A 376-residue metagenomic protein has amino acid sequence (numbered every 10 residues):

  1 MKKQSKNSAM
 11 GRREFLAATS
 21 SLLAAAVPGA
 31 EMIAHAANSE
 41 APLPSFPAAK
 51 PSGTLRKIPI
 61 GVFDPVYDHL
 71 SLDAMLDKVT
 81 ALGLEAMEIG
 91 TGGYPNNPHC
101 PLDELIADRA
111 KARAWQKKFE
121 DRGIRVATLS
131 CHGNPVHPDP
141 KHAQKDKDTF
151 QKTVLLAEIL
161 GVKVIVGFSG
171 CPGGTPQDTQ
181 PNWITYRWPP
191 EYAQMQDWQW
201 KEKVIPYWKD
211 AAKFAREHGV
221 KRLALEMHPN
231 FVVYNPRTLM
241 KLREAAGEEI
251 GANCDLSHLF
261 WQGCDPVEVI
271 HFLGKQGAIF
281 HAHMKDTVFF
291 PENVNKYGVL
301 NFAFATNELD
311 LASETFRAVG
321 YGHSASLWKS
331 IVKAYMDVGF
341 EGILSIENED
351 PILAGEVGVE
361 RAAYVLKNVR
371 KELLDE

Functional and structural regions predicted by a protein language model:
M1-M10, H35: N-terminal secretory signal peptides
E14, A18-G29, F46, S52 (+4 more regions): Active-site acidic/histidine proton-transfer and metal-coordination neighborhood in alpha/beta enzyme cores
A30-G61, P65-D68, D77-K78: C-terminal segment of N-terminal export signals and the immediately downstream linker at the start of the mature
K57, A86-M87, L129, W188-G322: Acidic/histidine-rich catalytic cores of soluble enzymes
V62, V79, M87, F119 (+4 more regions): Conserved, mostly hydrophobic/aromatic
H69-V79, K145-V154, C264-F272, W328: Short, acidic/polar
M75-G93: Catalytic domains of carbohydrate-active enzymes, especially glycoside hydrolases
G90-A114: Glycine-rich, proline-tolerant flexible connector loops at the mouths of alpha/beta enzymes
